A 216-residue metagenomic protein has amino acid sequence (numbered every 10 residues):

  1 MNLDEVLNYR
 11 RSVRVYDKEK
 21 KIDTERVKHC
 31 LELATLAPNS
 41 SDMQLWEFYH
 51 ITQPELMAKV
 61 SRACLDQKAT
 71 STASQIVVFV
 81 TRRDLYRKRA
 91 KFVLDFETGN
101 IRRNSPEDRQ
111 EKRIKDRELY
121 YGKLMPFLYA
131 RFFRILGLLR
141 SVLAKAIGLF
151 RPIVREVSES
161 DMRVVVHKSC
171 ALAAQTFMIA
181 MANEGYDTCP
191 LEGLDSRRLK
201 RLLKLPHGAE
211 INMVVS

Functional and structural regions predicted by a protein language model:
M1-S216: Acidic, surface-exposed loops and disordered segments
